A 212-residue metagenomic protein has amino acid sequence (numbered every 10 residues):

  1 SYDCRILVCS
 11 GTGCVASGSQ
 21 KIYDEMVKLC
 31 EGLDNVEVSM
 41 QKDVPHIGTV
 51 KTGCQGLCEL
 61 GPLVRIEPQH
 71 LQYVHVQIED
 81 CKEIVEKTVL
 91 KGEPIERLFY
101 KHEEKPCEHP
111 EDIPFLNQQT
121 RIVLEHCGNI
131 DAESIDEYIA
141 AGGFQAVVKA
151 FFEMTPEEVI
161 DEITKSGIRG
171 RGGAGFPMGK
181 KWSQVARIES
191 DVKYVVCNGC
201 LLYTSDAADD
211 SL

Functional and structural regions predicted by a protein language model:
Y2-C4, V44-P45, L60-G61, Q119 (+3 more regions): Short coil/turn connectors at secondary-structure junctions
Y2-C54, E59, I84, I168-R169: Small-residue-enriched alpha-helical segments and adjacent helix-cap loops that form tight helix-helix packing
L7, M40-D43, G56-L57, R65 (+2 more regions): Solvent-exposed alpha-helices and their adjacent loops that cap or buttress functional pockets in soluble metabolic
G13-G32, L60-D80, V85-T88, G179-I188: Iron-sulfur (Fe-S) cluster-binding segments and ferredoxin-like electron-carrier domains, especially [2Fe-2S]
I47, E67-K165: Fe-S ferredoxin-like electron-transfer domains and their immediately adjacent linker/connector regions across
A150-E189: Accessory "access/gating" subregions that flank catalytic or transport cores
G199-L201: Mobile "lid/hinge" segments at catalytic clefts and subdomain interfaces of large enzymes
Y203-L212: Single conserved hydrophobic/aromatic residue that forms the stacking wall/gate of nucleotide- or nucleobase-binding
